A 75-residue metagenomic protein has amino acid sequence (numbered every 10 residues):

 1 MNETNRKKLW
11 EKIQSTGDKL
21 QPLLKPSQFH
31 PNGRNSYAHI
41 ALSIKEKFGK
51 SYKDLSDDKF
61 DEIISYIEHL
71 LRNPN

Functional and structural regions predicted by a protein language model:
M1-N75: Positively charged, phosphate-engaging catalytic surfaces used for nucleic-acid and nucleotide handling
